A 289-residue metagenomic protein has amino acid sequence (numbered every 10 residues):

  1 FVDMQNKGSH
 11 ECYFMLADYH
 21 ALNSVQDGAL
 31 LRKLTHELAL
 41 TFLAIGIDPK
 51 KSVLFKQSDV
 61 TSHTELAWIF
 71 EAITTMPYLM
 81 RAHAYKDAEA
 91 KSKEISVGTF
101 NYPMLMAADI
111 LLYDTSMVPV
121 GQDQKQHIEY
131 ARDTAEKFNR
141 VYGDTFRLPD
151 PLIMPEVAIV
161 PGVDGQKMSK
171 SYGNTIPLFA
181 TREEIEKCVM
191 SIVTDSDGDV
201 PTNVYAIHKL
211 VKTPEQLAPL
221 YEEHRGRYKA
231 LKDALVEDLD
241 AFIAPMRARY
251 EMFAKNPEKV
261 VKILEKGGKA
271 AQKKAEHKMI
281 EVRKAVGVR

Functional and structural regions predicted by a protein language model:
F1-A108, M190, E251: N-terminal Rossmann-like or analogous alpha/beta NTP/dinucleotide-binding catalytic cores that position adenine
Q5, A39, G46, T74-P77 (+3 more regions): A generic secondary-structure signal for well-formed alpha-helical elements
S9, M76-M80, L112-M117, V211-L220: Short helix-capping/linker segments at secondary-structure and domain boundaries
Y13, A17, D27-L31, K50 (+4 more regions): Structured ligand/cofactor/substrate-binding pocket environments in proteins
D27, D59-V60, T75, R81-A84 (+8 more regions): Short capping/connector residues at structural and topological boundaries
F42, F70, D123, G165 (+1 more regions): Divalent metal-coordination and catalytic microenvironments
L66-T75, R81, N101, S116 (+5 more regions): Glycine-rich, flexible loop/turn motifs
Q126, R132-R289: Conserved nucleotide- and phosphate/pyrophosphate-binding catalytic cores in adenylate/nucleotidyl-handling enzymes
